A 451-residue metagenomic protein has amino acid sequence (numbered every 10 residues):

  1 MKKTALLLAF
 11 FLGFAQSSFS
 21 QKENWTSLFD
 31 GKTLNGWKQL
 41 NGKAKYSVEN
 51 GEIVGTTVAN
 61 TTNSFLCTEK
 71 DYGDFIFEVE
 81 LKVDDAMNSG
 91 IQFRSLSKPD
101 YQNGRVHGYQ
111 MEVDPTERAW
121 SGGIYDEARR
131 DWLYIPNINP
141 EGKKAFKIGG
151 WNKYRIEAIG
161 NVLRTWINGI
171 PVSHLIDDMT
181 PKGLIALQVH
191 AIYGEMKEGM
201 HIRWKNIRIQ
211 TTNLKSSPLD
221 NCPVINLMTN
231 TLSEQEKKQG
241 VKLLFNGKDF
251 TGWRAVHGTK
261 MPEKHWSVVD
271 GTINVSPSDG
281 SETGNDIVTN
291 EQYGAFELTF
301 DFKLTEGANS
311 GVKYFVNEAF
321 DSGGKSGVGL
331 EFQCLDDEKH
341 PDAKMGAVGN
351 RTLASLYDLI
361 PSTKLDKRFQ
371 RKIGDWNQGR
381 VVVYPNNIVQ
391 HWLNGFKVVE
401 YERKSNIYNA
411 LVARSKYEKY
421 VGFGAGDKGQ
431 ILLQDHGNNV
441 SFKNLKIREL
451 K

Functional and structural regions predicted by a protein language model:
M1-K22: Bacterial Sec-dependent N-terminal signal peptides
Q21-K451: Carbohydrate-interacting regions of secretory-pathway proteins
